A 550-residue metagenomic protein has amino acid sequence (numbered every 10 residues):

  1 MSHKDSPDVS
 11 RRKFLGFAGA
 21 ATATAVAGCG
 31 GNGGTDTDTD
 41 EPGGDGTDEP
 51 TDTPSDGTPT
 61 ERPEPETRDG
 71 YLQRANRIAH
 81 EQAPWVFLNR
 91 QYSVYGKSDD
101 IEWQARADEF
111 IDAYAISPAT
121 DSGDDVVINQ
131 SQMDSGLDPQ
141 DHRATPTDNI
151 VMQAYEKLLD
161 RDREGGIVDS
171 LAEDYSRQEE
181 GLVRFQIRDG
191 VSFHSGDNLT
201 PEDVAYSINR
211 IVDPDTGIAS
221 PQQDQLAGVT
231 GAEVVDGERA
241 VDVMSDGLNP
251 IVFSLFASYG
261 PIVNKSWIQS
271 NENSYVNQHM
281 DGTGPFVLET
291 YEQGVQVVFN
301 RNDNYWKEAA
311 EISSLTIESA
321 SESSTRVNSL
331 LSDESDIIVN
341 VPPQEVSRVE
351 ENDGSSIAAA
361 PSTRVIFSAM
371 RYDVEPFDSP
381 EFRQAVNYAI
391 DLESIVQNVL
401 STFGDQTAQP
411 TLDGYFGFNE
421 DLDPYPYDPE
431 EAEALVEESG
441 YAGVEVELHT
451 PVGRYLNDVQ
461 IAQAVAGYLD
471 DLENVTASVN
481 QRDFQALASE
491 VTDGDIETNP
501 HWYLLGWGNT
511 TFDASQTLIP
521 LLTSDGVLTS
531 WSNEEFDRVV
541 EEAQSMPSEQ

Functional and structural regions predicted by a protein language model:
M1-V9: N-terminal secretory signal peptides
F17-G19, D36-E41, G46-E61, P65 (+5 more regions): Ligand/substrate-recognition segments at binding pockets and active sites
D56-E66, V86-V127, T147-Q178, D213-I218 (+6 more regions): Short, solvent-exposed loop/beta-turn-alpha elements that line the ligand-binding surface or hinge of extracytoplasmic
R62, R74, A115, D378-G467 (+2 more regions): Append "and occasionally in soluble cytosolic enzymes with long acidic Gly/Pro-rich linkers
G123-S135, R143, E173, L182-Q186 (+8 more regions): Short, well-ordered beta-strand elements
S176, Q223-W267: Surface-exposed binding/hinge segments that line and control ligand-binding clefts or catalytic entry sites
A227, D281, T316-N328, V341-E345 (+2 more regions): Short helix-initiation/N-cap motifs at beta->coil->alpha
S274, V298, N302-R348, A359: Ligand-site clamp/hinge motif
